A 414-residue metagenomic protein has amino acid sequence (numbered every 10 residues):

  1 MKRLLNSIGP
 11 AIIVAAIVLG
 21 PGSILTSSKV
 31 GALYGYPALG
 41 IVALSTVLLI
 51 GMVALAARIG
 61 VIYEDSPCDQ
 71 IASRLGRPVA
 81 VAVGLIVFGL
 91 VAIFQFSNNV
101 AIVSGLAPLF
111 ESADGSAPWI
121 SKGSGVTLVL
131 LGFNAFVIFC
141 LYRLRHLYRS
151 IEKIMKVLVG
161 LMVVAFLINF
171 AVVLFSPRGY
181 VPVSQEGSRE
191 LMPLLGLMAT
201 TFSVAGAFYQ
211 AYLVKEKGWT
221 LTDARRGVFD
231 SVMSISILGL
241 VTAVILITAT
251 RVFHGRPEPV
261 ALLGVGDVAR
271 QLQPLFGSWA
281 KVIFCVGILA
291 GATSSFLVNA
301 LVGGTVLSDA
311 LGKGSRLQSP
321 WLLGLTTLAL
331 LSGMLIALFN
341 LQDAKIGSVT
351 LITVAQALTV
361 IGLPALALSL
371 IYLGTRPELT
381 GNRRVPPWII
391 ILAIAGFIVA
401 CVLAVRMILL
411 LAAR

Functional and structural regions predicted by a protein language model:
K2, G35, I62-A92, L109-S112 (+4 more regions): Transmembrane-helix boundary/entry motifs in multi-pass membrane transporters
K2, K29-A54, I71-A72, R77-A80 (+1 more regions): Extracellular loop-to-transmembrane helix junctions
T26-S27, R149-E152, V183, F208-I237 (+1 more regions): Hydrophobic, small-residue-rich membrane helices and short re-entrant helix-turn-helix hairpins that build
I50-I62, V214, S236-D267: Extracellular/periplasmic helix-exit of transmembrane alpha-helices
A80-P118, L130-N134, L141-L144, A292-L311 (+3 more regions): Hydrophobic transmembrane alpha-helices that form the core helical bundles of multi-pass secondary transporters
G84, F110-L144, L158-L167, R316-L335 (+2 more regions): Transmembrane alpha-helical segments of multi-pass small-molecule transport proteins
G132, C140-V172, Q185-R189, Q356-L363 (+2 more regions): Membrane-interface loop-to-helix entry segments
V159-G187, L194-Y212, A367-E378, L403-R414: Hydrophobic alpha-helical segments and their helix-loop junctions in multi-pass secondary transporters
